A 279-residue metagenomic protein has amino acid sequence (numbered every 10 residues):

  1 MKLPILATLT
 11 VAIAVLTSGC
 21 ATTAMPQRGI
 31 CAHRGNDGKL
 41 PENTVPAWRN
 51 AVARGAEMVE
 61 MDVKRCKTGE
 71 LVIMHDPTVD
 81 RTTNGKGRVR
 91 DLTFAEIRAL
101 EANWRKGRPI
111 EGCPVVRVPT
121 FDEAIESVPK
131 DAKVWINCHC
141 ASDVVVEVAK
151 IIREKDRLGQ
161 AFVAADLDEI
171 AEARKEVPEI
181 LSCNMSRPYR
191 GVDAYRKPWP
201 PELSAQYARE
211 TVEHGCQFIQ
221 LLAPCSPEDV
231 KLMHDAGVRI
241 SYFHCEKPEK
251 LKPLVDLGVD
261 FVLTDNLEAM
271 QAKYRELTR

Functional and structural regions predicted by a protein language model:
M1-I5: Positively charged n-region of N-terminal signal peptides that target proteins for export
A7-S18: Bacterial N-terminal signal peptides
C20-R279: Phosphate-group recognition and catalysis centered on beta-loop-alpha active-site segments
